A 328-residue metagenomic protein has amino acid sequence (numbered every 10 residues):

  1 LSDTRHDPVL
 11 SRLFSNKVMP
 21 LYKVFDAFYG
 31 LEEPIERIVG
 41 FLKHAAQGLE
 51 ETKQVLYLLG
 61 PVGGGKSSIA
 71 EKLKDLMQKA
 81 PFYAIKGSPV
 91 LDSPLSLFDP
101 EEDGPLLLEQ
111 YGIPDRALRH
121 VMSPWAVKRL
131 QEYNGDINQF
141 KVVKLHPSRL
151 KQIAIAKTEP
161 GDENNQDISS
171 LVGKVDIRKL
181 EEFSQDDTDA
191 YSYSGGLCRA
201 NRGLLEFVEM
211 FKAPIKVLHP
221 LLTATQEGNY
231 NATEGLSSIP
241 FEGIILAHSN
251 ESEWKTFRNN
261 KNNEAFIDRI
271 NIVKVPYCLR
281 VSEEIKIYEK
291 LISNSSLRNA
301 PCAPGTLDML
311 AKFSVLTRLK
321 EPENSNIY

Functional and structural regions predicted by a protein language model:
L1-Y328: Conserved ASCE/P-loop NTPase catalytic core
